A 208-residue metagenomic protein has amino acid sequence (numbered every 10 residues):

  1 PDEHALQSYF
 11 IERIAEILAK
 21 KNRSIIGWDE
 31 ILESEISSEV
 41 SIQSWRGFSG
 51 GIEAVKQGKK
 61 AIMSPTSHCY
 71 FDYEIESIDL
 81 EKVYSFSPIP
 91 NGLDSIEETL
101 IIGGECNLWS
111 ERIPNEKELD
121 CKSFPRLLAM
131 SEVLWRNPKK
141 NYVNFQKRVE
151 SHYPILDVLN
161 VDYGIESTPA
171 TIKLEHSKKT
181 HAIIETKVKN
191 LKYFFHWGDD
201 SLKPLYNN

Functional and structural regions predicted by a protein language model:
P1-K59: Active-site neighborhood of glycoside hydrolase catalytic domains
G27-E30, S44-R46, M63-S67, E105-L108 (+1 more regions): Active-site proximal loops enriched in glycine and acidic residues that flank catalytic Cys/His/Asp and coordinate
E30-S37, Q146-V149, P169, K173: A glycine-rich phosphate-binding loop feature that marks nucleotide/adenosyl-phosphate handling sites
L32-S37, S49-G51, H68-Y73, S110-N115: Flexible loop/turn segments at secondary-structure boundaries
E35-S44, I75-S85: Short low-complexity, flexible loop/linker segments enriched in glycine and/or proline with clustered acidic
A54-T66, E76-L80: Active-site rim recognition segments
P65-F71, L80-Y153: Substrate-binding cleft of secreted/luminal carbohydrate-active enzymes
H152-N208: Low-complexity, disordered linker/stalk regions enriched in Pro/Thr/Ser/Gly
